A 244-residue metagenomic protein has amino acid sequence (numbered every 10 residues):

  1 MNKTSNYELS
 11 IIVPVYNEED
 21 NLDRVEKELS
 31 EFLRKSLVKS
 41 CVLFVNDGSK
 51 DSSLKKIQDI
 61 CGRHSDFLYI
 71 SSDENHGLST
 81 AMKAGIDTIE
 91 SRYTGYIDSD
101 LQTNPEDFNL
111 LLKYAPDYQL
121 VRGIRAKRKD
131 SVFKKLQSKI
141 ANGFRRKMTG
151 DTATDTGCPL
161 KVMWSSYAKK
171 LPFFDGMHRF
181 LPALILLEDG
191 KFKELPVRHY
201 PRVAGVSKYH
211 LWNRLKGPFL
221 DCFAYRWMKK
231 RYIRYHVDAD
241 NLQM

Functional and structural regions predicted by a protein language model:
M1-D130, S166, L187, F192-K193 (+2 more regions): Structured catalytic core of nucleotide-sugar glycosyltransferases
M1-Y7, G143, G150-D151, F174-M244: Hydrophobic helical membrane-anchoring modules
R24, S52, L110, K135-K139 (+3 more regions): Generic alpha-helical secondary structure signal
K56, A81-M82, D107, L136 (+3 more regions): Hydrophobic alpha-helical segments typical of transmembrane helices and their membrane-interface/capping positions
G77, R128-K135, S207-P218: Coil-to-alpha-helix initiation sites in intrinsically disordered, low-complexity, charged segments
D87, K134, K161, H178-R179: Residues that recognize and position ribonucleotide moieties
Y118-K169, L220-F223: Short, flexible, basic/aromatic active-site loop/helix in glycosyltransferases
